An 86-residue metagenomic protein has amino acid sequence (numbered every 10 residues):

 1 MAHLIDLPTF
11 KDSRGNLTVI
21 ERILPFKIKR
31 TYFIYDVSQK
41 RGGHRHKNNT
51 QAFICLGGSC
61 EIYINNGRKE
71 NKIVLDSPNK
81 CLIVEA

Functional and structural regions predicted by a protein language model:
M1-L82: Non-catalytic, conserved peripheral segments adjacent to functional cores
V84-A86: Short beta-strand-centered segments at strand-helix junctions
